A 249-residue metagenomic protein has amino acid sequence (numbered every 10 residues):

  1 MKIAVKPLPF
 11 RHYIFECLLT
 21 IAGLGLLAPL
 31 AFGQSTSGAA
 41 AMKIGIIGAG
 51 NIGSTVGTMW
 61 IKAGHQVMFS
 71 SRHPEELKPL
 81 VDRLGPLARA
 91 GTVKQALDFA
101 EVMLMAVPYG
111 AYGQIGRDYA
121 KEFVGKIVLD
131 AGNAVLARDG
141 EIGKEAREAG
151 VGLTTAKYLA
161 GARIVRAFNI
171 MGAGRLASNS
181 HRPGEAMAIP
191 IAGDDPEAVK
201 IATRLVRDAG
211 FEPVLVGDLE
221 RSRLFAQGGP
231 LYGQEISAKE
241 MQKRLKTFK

Functional and structural regions predicted by a protein language model:
M1-H12: N-terminal secretory signal peptides that target proteins for export/translocation
E16-P29: Bacterial N-terminal signal peptides
F32-P79: NAD(P)+-binding Rossmann beta1-loop-alpha1 motif at the extreme N-terminus of oxidoreductases
G85-A88, T92-I127, A131-D139: Rossmann-like NAD(P)-binding element
G91, Y158-I164, R182-S222, Q227-Y232 (+1 more regions): Internal alpha-helical scaffold of NAD(P)-dependent oxidoreductase catalytic cores
G132-V165, I170-G174, S178-S180: Rossmann-fold NAD(P)-binding glycine/threonine-rich loop
